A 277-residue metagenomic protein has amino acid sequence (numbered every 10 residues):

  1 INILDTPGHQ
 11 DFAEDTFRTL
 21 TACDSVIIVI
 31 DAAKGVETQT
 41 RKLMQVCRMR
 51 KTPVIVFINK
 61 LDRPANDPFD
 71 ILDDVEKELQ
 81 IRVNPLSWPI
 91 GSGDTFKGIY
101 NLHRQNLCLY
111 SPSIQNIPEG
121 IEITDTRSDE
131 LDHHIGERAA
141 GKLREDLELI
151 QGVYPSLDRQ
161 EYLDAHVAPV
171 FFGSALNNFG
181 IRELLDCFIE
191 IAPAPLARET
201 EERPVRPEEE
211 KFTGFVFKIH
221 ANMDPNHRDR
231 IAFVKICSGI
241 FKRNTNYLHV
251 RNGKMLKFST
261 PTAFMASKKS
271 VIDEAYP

Functional and structural regions predicted by a protein language model:
I1-P277: Structural and coupling elements of P-loop NTPases
